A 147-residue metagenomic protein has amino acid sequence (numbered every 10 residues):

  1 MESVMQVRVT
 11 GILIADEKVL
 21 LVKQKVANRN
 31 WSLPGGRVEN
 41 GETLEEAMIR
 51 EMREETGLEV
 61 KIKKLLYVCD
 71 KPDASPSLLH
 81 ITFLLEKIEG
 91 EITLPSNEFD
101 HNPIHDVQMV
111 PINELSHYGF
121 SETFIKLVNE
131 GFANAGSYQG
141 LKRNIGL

Functional and structural regions predicted by a protein language model:
M1-V19, R37: Conserved N-terminal beta-strand and adjoining loop/helix that marks the start of the Nudix/MutT-like hydrolase domain
S3, R29, C69-D73: Short, solvent-exposed loop/turn segments at secondary-structure junctions
Q6, I14, N28, L33 (+3 more regions): Short connector loops at helix/strand junctions that flank enzyme active sites, especially segments positioning acidic
V7, K71-L94, Q108-M109, L127-G131: Active-site-adjacent beta-strand/loop module that shapes the phosphate/pyrophosphate-binding cleft
I14-V19, A27-N28, E39, P72 (+1 more regions): Short, charged/polar surface micro-motifs in flexible loops or helix N-caps
K18-E54: Conserved Nudix-box catalytic region and its N-terminal flanking loop in Nudix hydrolases and closely related
N28-W31, D100-L147: Nudix hydrolase/Nudix homology domain
E59-Y67: A short coil-to-beta-strand element that immediately follows conserved catalytic motifs
